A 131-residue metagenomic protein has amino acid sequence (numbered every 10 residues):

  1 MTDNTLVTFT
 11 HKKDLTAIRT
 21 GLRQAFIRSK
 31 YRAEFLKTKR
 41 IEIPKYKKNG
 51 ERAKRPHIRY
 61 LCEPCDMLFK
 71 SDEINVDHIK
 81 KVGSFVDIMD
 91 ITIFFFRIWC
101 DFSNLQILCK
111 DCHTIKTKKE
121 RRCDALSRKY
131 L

Functional and structural regions predicted by a protein language model:
T2-P64, F94-S103: Short, charged surface segments at domain edges that flank catalytic/cofactor-binding sites
R28, V82, T117: Alpha-helical and His/Cys-centered functional microenvironments
L61, N75, L108: The −1 position to Zn-ligating cysteines in a subset of zinc-ribbon hairpins
D66-M67, H113: Cys/His-coordinated zinc-binding microdomains
M67-L105, R122: Histidine-centered nuclease catalytic patch
W99-R128: Short Cys/His-centered divalent metal-binding micro-motifs
